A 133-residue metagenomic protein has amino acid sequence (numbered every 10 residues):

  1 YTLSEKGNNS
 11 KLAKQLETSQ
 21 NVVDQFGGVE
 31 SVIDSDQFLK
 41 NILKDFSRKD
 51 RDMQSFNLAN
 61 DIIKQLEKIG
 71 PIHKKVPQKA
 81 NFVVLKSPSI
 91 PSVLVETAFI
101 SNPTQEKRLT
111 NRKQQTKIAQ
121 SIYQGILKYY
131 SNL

Functional and structural regions predicted by a protein language model:
Y1-L133: Active-site-proximal helix/loop segments of hydrolytic enzymes
